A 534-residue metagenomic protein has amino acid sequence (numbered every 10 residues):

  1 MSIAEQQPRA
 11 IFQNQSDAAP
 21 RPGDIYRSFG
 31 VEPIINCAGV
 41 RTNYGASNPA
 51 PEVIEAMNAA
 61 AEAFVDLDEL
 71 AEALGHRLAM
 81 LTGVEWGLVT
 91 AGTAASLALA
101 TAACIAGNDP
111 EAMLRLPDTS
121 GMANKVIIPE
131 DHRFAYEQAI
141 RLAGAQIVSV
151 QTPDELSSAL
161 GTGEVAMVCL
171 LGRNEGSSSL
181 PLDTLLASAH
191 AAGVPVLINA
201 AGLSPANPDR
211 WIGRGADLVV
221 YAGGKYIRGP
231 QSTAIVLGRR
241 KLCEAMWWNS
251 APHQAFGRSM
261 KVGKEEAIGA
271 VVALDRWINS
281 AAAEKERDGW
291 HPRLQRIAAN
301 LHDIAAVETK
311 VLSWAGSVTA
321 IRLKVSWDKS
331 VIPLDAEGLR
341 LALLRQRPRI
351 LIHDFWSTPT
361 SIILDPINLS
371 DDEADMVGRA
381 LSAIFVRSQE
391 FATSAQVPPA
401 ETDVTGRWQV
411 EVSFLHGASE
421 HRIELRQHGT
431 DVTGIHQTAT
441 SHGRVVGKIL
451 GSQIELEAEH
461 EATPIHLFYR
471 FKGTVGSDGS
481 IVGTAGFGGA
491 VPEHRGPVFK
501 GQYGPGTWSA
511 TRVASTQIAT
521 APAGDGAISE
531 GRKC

Functional and structural regions predicted by a protein language model:
M1-P8: N-terminal export leaders
P8-N14, A19-Y44, N48, G75-N279 (+6 more regions): Conserved PLP-enzyme active-site core in the AAT-like
I25, H302-S388, T393: Conserved C-terminal alpha-helix-loop-beta "cap" of PLP-dependent enzymes that closes/shapes the active-site mouth
I35-E72: A glycine-/small-polar-enriched, mobile loop at the entrance of the PLP active site in fold-type I
F64, N174-E175, S370-D371, P464: Short strand->helix junction
L67-E72, W86-G87, G257-K261, S280-G289 (+3 more regions): Flexible, glycine/charged-enriched surface loops at secondary-structure junctions
I198-A200, L364, A485: A cross-domain feature marking catalytic cores of carbohydrate-active enzymes and several ubiquitous metabolic/repair
A400-R532: Central antiparallel beta-sheet cores of small beta-barrel/beta-sandwich binding domains
